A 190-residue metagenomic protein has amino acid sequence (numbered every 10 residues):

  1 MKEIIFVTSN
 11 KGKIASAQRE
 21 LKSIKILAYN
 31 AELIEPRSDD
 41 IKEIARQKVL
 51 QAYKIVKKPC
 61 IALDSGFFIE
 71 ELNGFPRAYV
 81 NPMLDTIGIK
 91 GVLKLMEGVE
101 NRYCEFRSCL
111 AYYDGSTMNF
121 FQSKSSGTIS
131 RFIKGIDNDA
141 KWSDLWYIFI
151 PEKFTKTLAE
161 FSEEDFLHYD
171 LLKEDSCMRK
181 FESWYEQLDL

Functional and structural regions predicted by a protein language model:
K2-I5, G12-L190: Anionic-ligand binding patches
